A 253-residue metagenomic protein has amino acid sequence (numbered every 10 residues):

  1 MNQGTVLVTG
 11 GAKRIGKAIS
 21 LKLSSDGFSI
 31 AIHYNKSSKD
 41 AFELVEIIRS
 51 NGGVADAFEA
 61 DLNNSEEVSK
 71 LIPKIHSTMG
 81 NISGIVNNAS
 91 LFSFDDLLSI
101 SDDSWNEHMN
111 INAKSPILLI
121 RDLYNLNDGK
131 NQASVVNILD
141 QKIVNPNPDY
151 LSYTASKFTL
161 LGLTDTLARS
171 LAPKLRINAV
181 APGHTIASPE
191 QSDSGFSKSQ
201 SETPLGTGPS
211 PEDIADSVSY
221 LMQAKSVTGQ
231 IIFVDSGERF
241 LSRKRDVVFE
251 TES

Functional and structural regions predicted by a protein language model:
A12-R14: Conserved glycine-rich cofactor-binding loop
L23, L161, L171-T185, V227-V234: Conserved Rossmann-fold SDR core element
F28-E43: Conserved glycine-rich Rossmann-like NAD(P)H-binding loop of the short-chain dehydrogenase/reductase
N88-S93, G237: Conserved NAD(P)H cofactor-binding loop of Rossmann-fold oxidoreductase domains
D96-L97, S101-N106, S199: Substrate-binding pocket helix/loop in short-chain dehydrogenase/reductase
Q132-T159, T164-A172, H184-T185: Catalytic loop of short-chain dehydrogenase/reductase
P211-V234, R239-F240: C-terminal substrate-recognition "lid" of short-chain dehydrogenase/reductases
